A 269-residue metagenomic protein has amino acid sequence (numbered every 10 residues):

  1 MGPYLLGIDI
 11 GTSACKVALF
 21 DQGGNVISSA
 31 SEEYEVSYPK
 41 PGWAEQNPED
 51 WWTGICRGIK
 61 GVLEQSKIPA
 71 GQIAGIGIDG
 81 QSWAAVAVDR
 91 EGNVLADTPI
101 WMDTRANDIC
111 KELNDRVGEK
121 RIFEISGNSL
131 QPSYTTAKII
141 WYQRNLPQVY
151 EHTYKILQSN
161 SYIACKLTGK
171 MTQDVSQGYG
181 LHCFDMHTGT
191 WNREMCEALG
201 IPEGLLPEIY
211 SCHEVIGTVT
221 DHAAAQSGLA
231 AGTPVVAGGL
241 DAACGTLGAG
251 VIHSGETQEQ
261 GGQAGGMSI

Functional and structural regions predicted by a protein language model:
M1, Q65, K138, T220-L229 (+1 more regions): Conserved phosphate-binding catalytic cores of ATP/NTP-utilizing and phosphoryl-transfer enzymes
M1-A96, E124, A224-A225, L229-P234: N-terminal glycine/serine-rich phosphate-binding loop of ATP-dependent small-molecule kinases, especially carbohydrate
I10-T12, R121-L240: Gly/Ser/Thr-rich active-site cleft segment
W43, W51-W52, W101, W141 (+1 more regions): Signature tryptophan residues that serve as conserved aromatic anchors
D50, G54-R57, D108, T190 (+2 more regions): A non-catalytic, amphipathic alpha-helix used as a structural packing/dimerization or gating element in enzyme scaffolds
Q65, D115-E119: Conserved FAD-binding subdomain of flavin-dependent enzymes
W83-L113, H152-T153, L157-N192, T233-I269: Glycine-rich phosphate-binding loop of actin/hexokinase-like ATP-binding domains
